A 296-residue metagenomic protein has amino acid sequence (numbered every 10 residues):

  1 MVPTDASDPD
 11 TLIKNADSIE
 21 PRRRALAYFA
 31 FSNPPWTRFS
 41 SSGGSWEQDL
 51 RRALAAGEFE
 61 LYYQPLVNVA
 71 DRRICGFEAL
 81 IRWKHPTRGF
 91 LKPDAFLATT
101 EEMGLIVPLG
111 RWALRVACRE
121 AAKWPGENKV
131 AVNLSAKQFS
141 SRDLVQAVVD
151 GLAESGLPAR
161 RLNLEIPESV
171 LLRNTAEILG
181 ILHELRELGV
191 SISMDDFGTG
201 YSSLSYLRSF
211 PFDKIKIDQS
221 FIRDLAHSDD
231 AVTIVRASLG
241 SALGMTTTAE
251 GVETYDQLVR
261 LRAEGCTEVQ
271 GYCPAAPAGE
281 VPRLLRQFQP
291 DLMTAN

Functional and structural regions predicted by a protein language model:
P3, P9-P34, D49-E60, T87 (+3 more regions): Catalytic/regulatory signature loops of cyclic-dinucleotide turnover enzymes and related class III nucleotidyl cyclases
T4, T11-A25, F31, D150 (+4 more regions): CheY-like receiver
D5, P9, G43-W46, G110 (+5 more regions): The cytosolic transmitter module of two-component sensor histidine kinases
A16-I19, A79, A117, G240 (+1 more regions): Small-residue (primarily alanine) positions within well-ordered alpha-helices, especially packing/interaction faces
S18-L26, S32-S41, R236-S241, C273-G279 (+1 more regions): Short, compositionally biased segments
P34-L157, S169-V170, H183-E184, L204 (+1 more regions): Bacterial c-di-GMP phosphodiesterase EAL domain
V69-R73, P86, S135-R142, R161-A176 (+1 more regions): EAL-family c-di-GMP phosphodiesterase catalytic domain
V148, G180-L188, A237: Catalytic-core regions built around general acid/base machinery
